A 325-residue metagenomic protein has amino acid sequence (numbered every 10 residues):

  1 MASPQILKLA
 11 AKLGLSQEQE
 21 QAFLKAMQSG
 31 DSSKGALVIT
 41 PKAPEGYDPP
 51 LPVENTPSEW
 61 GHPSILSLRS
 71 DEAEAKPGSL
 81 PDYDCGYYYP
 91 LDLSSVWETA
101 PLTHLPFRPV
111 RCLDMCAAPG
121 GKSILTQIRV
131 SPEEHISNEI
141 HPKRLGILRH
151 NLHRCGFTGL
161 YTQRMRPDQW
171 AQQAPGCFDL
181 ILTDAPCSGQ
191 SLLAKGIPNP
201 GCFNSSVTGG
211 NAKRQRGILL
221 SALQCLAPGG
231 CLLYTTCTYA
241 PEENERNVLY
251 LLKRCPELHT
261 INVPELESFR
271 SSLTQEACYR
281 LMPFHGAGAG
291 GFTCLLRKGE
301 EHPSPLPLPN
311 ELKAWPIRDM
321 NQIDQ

Functional and structural regions predicted by a protein language model:
M1-Q325: S-adenosylmethionine
